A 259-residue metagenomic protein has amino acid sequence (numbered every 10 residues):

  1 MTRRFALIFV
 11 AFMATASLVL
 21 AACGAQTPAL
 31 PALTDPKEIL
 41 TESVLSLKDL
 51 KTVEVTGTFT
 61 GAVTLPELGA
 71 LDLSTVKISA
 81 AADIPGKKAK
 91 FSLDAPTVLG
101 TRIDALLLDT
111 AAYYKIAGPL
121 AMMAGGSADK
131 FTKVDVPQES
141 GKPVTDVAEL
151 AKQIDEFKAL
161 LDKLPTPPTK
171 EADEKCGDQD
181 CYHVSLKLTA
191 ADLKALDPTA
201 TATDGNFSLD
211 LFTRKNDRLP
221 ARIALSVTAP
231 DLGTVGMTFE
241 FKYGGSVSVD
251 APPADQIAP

Functional and structural regions predicted by a protein language model:
M1-M13: Bacterial N-terminal signal peptides that target proteins for export
T2, G24-P259: Subset-of-secretome marker
V19-A22: C-terminal motif of bacterial Sec signal peptides marking the signal peptidase cleavage site
